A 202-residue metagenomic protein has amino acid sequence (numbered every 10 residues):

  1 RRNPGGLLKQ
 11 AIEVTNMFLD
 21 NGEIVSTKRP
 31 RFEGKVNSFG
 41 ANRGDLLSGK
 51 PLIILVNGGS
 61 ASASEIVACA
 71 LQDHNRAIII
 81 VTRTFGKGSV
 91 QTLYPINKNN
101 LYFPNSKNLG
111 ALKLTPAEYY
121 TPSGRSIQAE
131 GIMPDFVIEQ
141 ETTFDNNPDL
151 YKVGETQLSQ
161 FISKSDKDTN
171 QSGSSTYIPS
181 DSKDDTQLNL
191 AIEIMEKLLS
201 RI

Functional and structural regions predicted by a protein language model:
R1-I202: C-terminal "post-core" interaction segments
